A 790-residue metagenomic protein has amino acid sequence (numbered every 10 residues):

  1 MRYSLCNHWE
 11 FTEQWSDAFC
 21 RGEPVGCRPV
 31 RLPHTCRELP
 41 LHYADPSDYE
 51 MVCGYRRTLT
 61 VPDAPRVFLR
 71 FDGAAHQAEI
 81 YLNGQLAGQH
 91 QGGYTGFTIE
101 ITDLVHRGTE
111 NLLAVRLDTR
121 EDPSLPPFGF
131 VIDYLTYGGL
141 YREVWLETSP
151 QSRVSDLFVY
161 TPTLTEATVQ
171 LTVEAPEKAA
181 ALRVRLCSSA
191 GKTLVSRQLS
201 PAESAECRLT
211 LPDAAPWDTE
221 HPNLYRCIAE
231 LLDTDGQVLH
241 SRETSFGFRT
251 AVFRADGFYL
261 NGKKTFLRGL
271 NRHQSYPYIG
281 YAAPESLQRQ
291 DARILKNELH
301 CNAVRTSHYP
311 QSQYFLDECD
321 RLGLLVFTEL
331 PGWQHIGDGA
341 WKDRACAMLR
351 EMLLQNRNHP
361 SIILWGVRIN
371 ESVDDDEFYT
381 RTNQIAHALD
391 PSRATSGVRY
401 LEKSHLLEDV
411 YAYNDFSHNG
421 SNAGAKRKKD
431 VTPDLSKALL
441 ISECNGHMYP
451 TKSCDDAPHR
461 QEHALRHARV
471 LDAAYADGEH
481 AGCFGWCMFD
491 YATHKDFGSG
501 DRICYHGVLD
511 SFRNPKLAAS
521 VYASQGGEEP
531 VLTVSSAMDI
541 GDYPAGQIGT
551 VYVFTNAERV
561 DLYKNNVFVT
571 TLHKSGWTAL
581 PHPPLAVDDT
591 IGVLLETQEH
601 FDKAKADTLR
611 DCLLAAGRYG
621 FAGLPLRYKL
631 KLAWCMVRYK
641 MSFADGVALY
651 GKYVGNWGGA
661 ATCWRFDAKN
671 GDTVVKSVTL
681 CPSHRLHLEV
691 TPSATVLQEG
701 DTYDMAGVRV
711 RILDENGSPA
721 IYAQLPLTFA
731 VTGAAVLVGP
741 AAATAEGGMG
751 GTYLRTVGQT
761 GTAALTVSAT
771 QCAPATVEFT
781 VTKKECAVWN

Functional and structural regions predicted by a protein language model:
M1-L39, R116, A464-L471, R513 (+2 more regions): Accessory carbohydrate-binding/adhesion or oligomerization-edge regions at the termini of glycan-active proteins
Y3-S16, P46, E50-V154, L324-F327 (+4 more regions): Accessory beta-strand-rich segments of carbohydrate-active enzymes
C36-T58, P65-F71, A75-L82, G88 (+8 more regions): Active-site-adjacent substrate/metal-binding segments within catalytic domains of carbohydrate-active enzymes
L82, E166-L199, C207, G549-T571 (+3 more regions): Beta-strand-rich binding/interaction modules
H106-E110, E174-V252: Extended acidic/polar, glycine-enriched regions that form or flank non-catalytic beta-rich accessory modules
L171-V173, A229-E230, G549-T555, D704-I721 (+2 more regions): Beta-strand-rich structural segments
A180-R183, E220-Y225, I548, N556 (+6 more regions): Short flexible loop/turn segments that cap and initiate beta-strands
R293-L295, A303-G549, T571, S575: Substrate-binding/catalytic cleft of secreted carbohydrate-active enzymes, primarily glycoside hydrolases
